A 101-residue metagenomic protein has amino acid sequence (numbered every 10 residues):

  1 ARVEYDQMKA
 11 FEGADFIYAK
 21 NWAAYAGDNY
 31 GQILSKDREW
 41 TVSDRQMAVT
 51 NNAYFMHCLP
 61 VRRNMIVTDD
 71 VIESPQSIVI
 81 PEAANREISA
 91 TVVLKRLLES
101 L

Functional and structural regions predicted by a protein language model:
A1-D70: Rossmann-like adenosine-cofactor binding region
N52-Y54, C58-L101: Adenosine-phosphate binding glycine-rich loop
